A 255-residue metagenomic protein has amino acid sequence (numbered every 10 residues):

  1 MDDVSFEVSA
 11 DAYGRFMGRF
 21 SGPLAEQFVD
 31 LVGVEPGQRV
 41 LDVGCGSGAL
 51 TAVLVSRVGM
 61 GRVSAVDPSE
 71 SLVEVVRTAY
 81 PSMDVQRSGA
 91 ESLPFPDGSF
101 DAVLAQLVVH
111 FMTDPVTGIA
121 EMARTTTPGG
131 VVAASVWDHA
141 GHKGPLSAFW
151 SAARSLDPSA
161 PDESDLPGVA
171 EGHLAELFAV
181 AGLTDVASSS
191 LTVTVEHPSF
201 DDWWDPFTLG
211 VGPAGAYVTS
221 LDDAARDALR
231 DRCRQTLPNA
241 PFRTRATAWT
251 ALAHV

Functional and structural regions predicted by a protein language model:
M1-Q38, A49-R57, E70-V75, A79 (+3 more regions): Conserved class I S-adenosyl-L-methionine
D2-F6, F20, S47-A49, D165-V255: Conserved Class I S-adenosyl-L-methionine
V4-E7, Y13, F95, F100 (+1 more regions): Conserved hydrophobic/aromatic "anchor" residues that stabilize well-ordered secondary structure elements
R39-L93, A102, T117: Class I SAM-dependent methyltransferase SAM/SAH-binding core
S92, P96-D97, D114, A170: Acidic/polar helix N-cap motif
D101-P115, D138: A short SAM/SAH-binding and catalytic strip from SAM-dependent methyltransferases
V116-T117, A123, T127-P198, A214: Conserved catalytic/acceptor-binding region of the Class I
